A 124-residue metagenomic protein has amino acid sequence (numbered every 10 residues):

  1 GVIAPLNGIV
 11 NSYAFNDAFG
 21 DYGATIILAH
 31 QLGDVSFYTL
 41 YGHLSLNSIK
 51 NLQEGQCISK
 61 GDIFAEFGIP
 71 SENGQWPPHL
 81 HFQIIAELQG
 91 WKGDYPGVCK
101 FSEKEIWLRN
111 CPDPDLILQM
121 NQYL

Functional and structural regions predicted by a protein language model:
G1-S12, N51-F67: Short, well-structured beta-strand-loop connectors
A4-S48: Zn2+-dependent peptidoglycan hydrolase active-site motif and core
S12-A24, D62-H79: Flexible, gly/ser-rich surface segments that form the specificity/activation loops bordering the active-site cleft
K50, Q56-D62, I69-E72, P78-L124: Acidic, glycine-rich catalytic/binding loops that coordinate metals and/or anionic ligands
